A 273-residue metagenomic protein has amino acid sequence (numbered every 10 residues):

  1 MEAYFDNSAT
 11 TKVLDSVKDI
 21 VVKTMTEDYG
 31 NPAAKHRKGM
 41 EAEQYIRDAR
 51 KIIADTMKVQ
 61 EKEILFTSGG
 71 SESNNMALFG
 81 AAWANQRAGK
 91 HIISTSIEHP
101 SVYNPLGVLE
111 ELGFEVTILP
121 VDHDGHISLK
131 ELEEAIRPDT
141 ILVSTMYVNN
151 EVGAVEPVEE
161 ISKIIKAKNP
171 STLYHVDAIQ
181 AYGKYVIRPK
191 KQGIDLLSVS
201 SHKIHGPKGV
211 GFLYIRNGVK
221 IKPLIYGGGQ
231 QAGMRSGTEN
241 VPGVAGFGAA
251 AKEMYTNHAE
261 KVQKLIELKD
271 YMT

Functional and structural regions predicted by a protein language model:
M1-T273: Pyridoxal 5′-phosphate
